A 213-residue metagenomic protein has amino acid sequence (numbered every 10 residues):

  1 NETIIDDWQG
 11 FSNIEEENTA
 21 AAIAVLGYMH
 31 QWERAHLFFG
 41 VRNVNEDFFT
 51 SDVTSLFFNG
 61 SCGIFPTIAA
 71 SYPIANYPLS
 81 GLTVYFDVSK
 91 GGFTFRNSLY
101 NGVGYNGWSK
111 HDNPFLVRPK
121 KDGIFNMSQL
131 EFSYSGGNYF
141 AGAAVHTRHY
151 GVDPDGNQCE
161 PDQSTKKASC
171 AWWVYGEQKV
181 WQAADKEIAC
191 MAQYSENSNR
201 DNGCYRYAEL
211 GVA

Functional and structural regions predicted by a protein language model:
N1, R42-V44, Y100-G102, A144-R148 (+2 more regions): Outer-membrane beta-barrel pore domains and translocons
N1-G102, F132, N202-E209: Outer membrane beta-barrel
E2-F11, G60-I68, V103-D112, G151-Q158 (+1 more regions): Flexible, solvent-exposed coil segments and beta strand-coil junctions, predominantly the extracellular/periplasmic
E33-R34, S89-G92, S133-Y139, W181-I188: Short loop/turn motifs that connect adjacent beta-strands in outer-membrane beta-barrel proteins
L37-F39, F86, F95-N97, Y139-A143 (+3 more regions): Membrane-embedded beta-strand positions of outer-membrane beta-barrel proteins
V103-Y175: Surface-exposed beta-loop-beta
K166-K167, E196-Y207: Solvent-exposed loop/turn segments connecting transmembrane beta-strands in outer-membrane beta-barrel proteins
A171, Y175-S195: Surface-exposed extracellular loop regions of Gram-negative outer-membrane beta-barrel proteins
